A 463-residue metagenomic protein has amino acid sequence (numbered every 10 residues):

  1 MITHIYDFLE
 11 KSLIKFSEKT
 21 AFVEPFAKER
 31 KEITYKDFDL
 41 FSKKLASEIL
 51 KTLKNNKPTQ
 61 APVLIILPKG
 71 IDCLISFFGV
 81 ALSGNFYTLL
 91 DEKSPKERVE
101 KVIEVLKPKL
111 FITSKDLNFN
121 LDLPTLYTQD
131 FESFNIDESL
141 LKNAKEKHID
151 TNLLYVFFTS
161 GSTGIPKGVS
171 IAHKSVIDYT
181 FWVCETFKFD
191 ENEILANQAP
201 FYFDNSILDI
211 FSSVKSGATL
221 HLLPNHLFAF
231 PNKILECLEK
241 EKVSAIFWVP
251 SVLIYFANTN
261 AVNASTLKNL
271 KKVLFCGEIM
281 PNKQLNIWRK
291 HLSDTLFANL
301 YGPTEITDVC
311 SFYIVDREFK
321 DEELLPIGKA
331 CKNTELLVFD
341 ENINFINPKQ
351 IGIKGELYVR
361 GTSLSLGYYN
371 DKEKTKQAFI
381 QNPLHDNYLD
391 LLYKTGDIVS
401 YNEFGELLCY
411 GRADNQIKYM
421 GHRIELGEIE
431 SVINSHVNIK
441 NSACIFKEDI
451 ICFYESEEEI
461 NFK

Functional and structural regions predicted by a protein language model:
M1-V156, I171, D178, P281-N286 (+2 more regions): AMP-binding/adenylate-forming domain of the ANL superfamily
M1-Y6, K96, F111-E146, V176 (+2 more regions): AMP-dependent adenylate-forming
E10-K11, I71-L89, V183-C184, S206-A218 (+2 more regions): Hydrophobic alpha-helical segments in the ANL/AMP-binding
F22, T151-V169, T180-F187, A298: ATP phosphate-binding P-loop of adenylate-forming
V63, V80, F111, L153 (+9 more regions): Conserved S/T- and glycine-rich ATP-binding loop of Class I adenylate-forming
L67-G70, D91, F189, A199-S206 (+3 more regions): Conserved AMP-binding
K167-A196, D204-S244: Conserved AMP-binding/adenylation subdomain of ANL enzymes
K215-A218, V243-F247, A257-P326, E335: Gly/Ser/Thr-rich phosphate-binding loop
